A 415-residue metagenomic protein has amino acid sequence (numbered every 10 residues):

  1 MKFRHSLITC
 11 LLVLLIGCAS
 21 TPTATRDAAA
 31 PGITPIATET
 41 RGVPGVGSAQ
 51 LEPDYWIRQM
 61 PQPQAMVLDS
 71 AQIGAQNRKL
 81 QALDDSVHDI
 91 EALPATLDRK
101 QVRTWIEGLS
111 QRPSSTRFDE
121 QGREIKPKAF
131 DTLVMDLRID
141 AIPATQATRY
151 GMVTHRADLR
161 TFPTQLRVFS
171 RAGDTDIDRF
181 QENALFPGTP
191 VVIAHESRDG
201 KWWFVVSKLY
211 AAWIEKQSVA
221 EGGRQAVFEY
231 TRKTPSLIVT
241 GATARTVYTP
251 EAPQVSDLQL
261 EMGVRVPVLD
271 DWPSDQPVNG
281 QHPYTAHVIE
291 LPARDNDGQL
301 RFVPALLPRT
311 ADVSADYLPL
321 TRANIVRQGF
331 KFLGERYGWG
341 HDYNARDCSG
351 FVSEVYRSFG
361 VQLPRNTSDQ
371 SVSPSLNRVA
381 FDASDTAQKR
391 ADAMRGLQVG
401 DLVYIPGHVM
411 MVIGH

Functional and structural regions predicted by a protein language model:
M1-I8: Bacterial N-terminal signal peptides that target proteins for export
L14-G17: C-terminal motif of bacterial Sec signal peptides marking the signal peptidase cleavage site
A19-P22: Bacterial signal peptide processing site
A24-R160, T164-D176, V192, V206-R245 (+3 more regions): Boundary regions of SH3-family modules and the immediately adjacent low-complexity/disordered segments in eukaryotic
T175-D178, A252-P253, A311-D316, G334-Y343 (+2 more regions): Second-shell loop/turn segments in exported
A184, P364-H415: ...with weaker cross-activation on analogous glycine-rich loops/strands in unrelated enzymes
F186-V191, E261-L269, V399-G400: Loop/turn positions that initiate beta-strands
G329, W339-Q370: Active-site nucleophilic cysteine motif
